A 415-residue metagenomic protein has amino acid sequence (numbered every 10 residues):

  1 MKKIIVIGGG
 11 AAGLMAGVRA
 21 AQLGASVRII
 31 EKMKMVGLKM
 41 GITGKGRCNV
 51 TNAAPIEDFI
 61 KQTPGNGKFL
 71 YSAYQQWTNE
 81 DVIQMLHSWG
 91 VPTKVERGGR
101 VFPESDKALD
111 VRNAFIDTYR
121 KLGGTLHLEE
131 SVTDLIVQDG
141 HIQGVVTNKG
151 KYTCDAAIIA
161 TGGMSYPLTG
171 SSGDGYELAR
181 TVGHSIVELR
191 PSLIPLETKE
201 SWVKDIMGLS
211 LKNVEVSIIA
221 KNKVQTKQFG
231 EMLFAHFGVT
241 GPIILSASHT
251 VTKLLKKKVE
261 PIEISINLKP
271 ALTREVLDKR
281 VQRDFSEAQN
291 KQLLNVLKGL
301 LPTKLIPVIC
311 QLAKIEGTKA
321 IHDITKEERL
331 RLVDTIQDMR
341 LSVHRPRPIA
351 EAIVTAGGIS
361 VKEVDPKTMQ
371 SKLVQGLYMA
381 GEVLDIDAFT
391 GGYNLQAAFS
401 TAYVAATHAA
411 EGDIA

Functional and structural regions predicted by a protein language model:
K2-I29, A405-A410: N-terminal Rossmann-like FAD-binding beta1-loop-alpha1 element of flavoenzymes
I5-I7, V132, V145, Y152-P167 (+2 more regions): Short hydrophobic core segments
A21-K45: Glycine-rich FAD pyrophosphate-binding loop
K34-I42, V50, I56-E57, P92 (+2 more regions): An anion/pyrophosphate-binding glycine-rich loop and adjacent beta-alpha core in soluble alpha-beta enzymes
R47-V95: Glycine-rich active-site loop/strand segments that organize a redox cofactor
Q76-A156: Feature captures the FAD/FMN-dependent oxidoreductase FAD-binding
H127-E129, D134, P307-D387: A glycine-rich dinucleotide-binding beta-alpha-beta segment and adjacent secondary-structure elements that constitute
A156-W202: Glycine-rich loop(s) and the adjacent beta-strand/alpha-helix scaffold that form part
